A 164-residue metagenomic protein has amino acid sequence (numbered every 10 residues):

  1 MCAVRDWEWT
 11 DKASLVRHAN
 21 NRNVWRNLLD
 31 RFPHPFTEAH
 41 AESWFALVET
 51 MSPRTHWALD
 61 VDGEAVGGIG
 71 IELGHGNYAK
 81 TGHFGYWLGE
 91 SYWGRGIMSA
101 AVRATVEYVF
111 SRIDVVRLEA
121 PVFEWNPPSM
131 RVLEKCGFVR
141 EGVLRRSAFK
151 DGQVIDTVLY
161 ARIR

Functional and structural regions predicted by a protein language model:
M1-N23, H56-R164: Acyl-donor (CoA/ACP) binding surface of acyl/acetyltransferases
N23-F45: Conserved GNAT-fold acetyl-CoA-binding loop/helix
F32-H34, S52, A120: Intrinsic-disorder/low-complexity coil detector
W44-L47, S147: Short, P/G- and charge-enriched loop/turn segments at secondary-structure junctions
A46-A58: A short helix-loop-beta-strand connector motif used in the catalytic cores of GNAT acetyltransferases and, in some
